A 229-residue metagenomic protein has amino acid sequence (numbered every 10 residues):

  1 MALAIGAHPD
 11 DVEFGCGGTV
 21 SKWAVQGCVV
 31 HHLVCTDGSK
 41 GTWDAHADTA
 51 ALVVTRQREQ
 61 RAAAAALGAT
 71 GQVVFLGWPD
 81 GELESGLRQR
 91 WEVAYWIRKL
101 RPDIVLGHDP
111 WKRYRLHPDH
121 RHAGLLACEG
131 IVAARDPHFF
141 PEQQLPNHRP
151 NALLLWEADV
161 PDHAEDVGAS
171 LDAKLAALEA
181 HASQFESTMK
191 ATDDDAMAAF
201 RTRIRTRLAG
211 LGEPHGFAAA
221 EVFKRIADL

Functional and structural regions predicted by a protein language model:
M1-L3, E84-L229: Metal-dependent de-N-acetylase/amidase catalytic core
M1-R101: Active-site rim/loop-helix segments in enzyme catalytic domains that contact anionic ligands
